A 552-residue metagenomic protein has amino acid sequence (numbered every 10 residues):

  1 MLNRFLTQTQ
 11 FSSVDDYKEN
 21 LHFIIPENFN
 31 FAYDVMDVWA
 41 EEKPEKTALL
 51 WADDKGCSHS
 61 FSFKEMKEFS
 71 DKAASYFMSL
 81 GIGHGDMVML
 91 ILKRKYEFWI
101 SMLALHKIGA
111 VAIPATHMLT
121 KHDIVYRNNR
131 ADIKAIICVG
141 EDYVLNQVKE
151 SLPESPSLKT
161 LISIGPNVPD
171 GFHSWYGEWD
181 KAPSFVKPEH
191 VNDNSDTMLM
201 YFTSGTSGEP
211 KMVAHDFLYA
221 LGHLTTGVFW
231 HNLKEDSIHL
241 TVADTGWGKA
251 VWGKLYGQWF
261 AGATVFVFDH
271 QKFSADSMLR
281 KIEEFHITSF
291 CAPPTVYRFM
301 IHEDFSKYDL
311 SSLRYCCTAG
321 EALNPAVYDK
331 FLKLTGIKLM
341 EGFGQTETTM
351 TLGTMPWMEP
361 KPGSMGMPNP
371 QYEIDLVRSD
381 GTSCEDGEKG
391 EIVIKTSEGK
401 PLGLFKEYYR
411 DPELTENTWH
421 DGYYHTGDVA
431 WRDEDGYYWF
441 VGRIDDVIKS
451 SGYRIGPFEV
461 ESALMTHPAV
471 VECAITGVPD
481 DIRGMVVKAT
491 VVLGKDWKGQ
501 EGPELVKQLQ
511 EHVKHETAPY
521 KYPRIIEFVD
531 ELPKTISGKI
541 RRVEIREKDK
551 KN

Functional and structural regions predicted by a protein language model:
P44-T47, I162-P169, D180-F202, E209 (+2 more regions): Conserved pre-ATP/AMP-binding loop-to-beta segment of ANL
H59-K64, M198-G222: Conserved AMP-binding A3 loop
L103, K107-G177, K495: Structural core segment of the AMP-binding/adenylate-forming
L119-R127, I136-E141, F290, P401 (+4 more regions): AMP-binding/adenylate-forming catalytic core of the ANL superfamily
I164, H515-K539: AMP-binding/adenylate-forming catalytic domain of the ANL superfamily
Y176-G177, F260, I287-C291, I301-K361 (+1 more regions): Gly/Ser/Thr-rich phosphate-binding loop
L221-I238, T245-T288, E303: Conserved AMP-binding/adenylation subdomain of ANL enzymes
T382-N417, I455: Conserved ATP/PPi-binding loop(s) of AMP-dependent carboxylate-activating enzymes
